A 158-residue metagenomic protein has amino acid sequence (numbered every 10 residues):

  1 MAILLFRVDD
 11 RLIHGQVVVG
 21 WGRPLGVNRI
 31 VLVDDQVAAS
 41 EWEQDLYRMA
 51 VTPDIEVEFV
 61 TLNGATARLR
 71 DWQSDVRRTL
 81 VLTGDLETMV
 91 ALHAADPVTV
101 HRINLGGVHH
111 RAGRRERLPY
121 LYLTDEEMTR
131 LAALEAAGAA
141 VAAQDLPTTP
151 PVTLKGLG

Functional and structural regions predicted by a protein language model:
M1-V51, E56: Long, hydrophobic N-terminal alpha-helical segment
A2-F6, N28-V31, E56-E58, R78-V81 (+2 more regions): Structural motif
D9-L12, T61, L123: A general structural motif
W21-P24, L46-V51, A95-T99, Y120-L121 (+1 more regions): Short, solvent-exposed amphipathic alpha-helical segments in soluble enzyme and RNA/protein-processing domains
D34-A38, T61-G64, L86-E87, G106-H110 (+1 more regions): Short, ordered loop/turn segments at secondary-structure junctions
S40, L46-A50, D54-E58, A67-T83 (+1 more regions): Short basic, glycine-rich beta-strand/loop surfaces that mediate nucleic-acid
E58-G106: Ordered, amphipathic secondary-structure segments that act as subunit-interaction surfaces in large macromolecular
H101-G158: Glycine-rich, aromatic-bearing surface loops/beta-hairpins
